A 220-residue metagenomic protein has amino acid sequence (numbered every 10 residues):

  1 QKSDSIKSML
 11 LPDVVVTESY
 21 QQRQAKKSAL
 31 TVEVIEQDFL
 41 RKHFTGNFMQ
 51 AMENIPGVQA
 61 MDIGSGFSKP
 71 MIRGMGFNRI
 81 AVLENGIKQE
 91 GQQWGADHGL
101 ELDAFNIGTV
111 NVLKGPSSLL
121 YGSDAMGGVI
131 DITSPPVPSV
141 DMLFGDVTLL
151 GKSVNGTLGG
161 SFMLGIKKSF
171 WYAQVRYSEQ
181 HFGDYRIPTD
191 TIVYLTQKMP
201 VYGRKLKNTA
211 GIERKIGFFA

Functional and structural regions predicted by a protein language model:
K2-R41: Short, acidic, small-residue-rich periplasmic hinge/interaction motif at the N-terminus of Gram-negative outer-membrane
P12, S68, G128, L143-G145 (+2 more regions): Hydrophobic, lipid-facing positions within transmembrane beta-strands of outer-membrane proteins
S19, G115, T133, T148-V154 (+2 more regions): Outer-membrane beta-barrel pore domains and translocons
S28-N47, P70-G74, G151: Short, polar/charged loop or turn motifs at beta-strand boundaries
M71, I87-K114: Short acidic/polar hinge/loop motifs at secondary-structure boundaries that mediate gating or recognition
A104-T148: A beta-strand signature from Gram-negative outer-membrane beta-barrel systems, especially the internal plug domain
N155-H181, Y194-A220: Transmembrane beta-barrel wall of Gram-negative outer-membrane proteins
R186-I192: Outer-membrane beta-barrel translocator domains and adjoining extracellular loop/strand segments of Gram-negative
